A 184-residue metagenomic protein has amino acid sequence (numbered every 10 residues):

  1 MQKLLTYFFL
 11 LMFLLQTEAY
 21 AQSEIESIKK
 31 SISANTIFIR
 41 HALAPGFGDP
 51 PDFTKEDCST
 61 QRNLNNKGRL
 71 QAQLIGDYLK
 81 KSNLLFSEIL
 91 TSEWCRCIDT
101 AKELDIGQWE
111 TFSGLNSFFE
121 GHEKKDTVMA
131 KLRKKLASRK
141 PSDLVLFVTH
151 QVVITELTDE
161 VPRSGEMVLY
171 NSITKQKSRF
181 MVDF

Functional and structural regions predicted by a protein language model:
M1-T6: Positively charged n-region of N-terminal signal peptides that target proteins for export
Y7-Q16: Bacterial N-terminal signal peptides
L15-S23: Bacterial Sec-dependent signal peptides at the C-terminal "C-region" and cleavage site
Q22-H122, E160-F184: Active-site-proximal alpha-helix that buttresses catalytic centers in soluble enzyme cores
A34-I37, P141-T149: Generic beta-sheet signal
H122-V128: Alpha-helical scaffold elements lining the catalytic groove of polysaccharide deacetylases
M129-S138: A short, acidic, amphipathic alpha-helical segment used as a generic capping/interface helix at domain edges
